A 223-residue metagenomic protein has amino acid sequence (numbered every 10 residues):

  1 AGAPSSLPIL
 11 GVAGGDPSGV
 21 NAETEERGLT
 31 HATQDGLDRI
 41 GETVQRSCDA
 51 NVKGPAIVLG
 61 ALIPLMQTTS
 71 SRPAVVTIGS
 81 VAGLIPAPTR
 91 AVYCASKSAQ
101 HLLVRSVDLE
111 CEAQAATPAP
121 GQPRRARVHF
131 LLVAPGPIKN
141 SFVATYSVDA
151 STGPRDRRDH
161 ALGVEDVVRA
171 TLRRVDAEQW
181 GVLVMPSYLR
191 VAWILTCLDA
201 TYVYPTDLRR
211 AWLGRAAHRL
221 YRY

Functional and structural regions predicted by a protein language model:
S5-P8, A61-S71: A short helix-coil junction within the Rossmann-fold of NAD(P)-dependent oxidoreductases
S6-L7, G83-I85: Conserved catalytic-site region of short-chain dehydrogenase/reductase
P8-D49: Active-site Tyr-X3-Lys motif and surrounding loop/helix of classical short-chain dehydrogenase/reductase
L59, S96: Active-site helix of classical SDR
S80: Residue(s) in the substrate-gating loop at a strand-loop-helix junction that position the organic substrate next
A87-A91: Active-site loop immediately N-terminal to the catalytic Tyr-X3-Lys motif of short-chain dehydrogenase/reductase
D108-L189: SDR active-site lid
